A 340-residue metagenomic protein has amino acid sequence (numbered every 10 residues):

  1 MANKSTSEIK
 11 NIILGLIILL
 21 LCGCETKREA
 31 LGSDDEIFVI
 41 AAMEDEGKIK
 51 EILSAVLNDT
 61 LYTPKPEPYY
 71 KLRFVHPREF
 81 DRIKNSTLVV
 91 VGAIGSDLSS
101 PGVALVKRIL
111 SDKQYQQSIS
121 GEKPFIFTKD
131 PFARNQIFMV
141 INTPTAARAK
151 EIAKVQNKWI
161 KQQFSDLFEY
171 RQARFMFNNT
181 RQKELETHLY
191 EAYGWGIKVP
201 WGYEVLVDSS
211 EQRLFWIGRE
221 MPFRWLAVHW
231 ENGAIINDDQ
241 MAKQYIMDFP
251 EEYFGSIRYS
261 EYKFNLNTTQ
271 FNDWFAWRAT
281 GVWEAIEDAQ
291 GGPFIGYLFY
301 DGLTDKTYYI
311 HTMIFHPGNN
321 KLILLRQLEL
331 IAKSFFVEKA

Functional and structural regions predicted by a protein language model:
M1-E8: N-terminal secretory signal peptides that target proteins for export/translocation
I9-G15: Sec-dependent signal peptide recognition, specifically the positively charged N-region followed immediately by
L20-G23: C-terminal motif of bacterial Sec signal peptides marking the signal peptidase cleavage site
E25-K27: Bacterial signal peptide processing site
E29-K48, T87-A93: Short hydrophobic beta-strand segments
E36-E44, D59-D81, P200-S256, E284-I286: Secretory pathway targeting signatures of secreted, lumenal, and periplasmic proteins
E79-D81, N85-S86, A93-I141, A146-A147 (+2 more regions): Signature of long, low-cysteine stretches enriched in small and polar/charged residues
R148-R174, I197, Y203, Y308-A340: Surface-exposed amphipathic alpha-helical segments
